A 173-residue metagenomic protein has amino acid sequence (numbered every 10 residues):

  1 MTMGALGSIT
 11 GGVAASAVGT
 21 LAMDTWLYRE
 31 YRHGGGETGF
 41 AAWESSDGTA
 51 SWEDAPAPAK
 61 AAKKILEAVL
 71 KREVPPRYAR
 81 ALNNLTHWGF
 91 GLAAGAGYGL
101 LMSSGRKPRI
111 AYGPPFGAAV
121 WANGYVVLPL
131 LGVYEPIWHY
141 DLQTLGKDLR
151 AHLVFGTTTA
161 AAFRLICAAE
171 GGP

Functional and structural regions predicted by a protein language model:
M1-P173: Short amphipathic, positively biased membrane-proximal segments that drive organelle/inner-membrane targeting
